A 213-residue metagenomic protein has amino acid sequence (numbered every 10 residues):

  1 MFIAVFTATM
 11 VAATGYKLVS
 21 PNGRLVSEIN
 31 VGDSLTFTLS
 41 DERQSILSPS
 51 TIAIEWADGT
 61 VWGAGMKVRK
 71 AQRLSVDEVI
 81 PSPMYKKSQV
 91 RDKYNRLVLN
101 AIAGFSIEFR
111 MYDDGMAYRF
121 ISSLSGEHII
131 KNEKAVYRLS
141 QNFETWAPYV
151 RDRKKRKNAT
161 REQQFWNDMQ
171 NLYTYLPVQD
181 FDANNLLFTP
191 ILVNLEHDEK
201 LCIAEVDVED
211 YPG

Functional and structural regions predicted by a protein language model:
M1-G15: Bacterial Sec-dependent N-terminal signal peptides
G15-G213: N-terminal accessory beta-strand-rich subdomains and adjacent acidic, glycine-rich linkers that precede catalytic cores
